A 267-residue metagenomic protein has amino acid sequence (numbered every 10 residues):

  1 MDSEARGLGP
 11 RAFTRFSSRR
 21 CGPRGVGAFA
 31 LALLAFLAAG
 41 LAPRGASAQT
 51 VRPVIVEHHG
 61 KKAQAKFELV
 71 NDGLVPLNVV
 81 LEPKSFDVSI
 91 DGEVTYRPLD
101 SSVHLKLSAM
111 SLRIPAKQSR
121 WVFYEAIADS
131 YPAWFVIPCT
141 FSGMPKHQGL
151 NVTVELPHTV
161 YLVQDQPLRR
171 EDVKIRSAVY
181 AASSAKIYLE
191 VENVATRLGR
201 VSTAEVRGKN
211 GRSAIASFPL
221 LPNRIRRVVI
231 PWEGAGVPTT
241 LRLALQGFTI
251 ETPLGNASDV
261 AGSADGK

Functional and structural regions predicted by a protein language model:
A28-G40: Bacterial N-terminal signal peptides
A42-A48: Sec/Tat signal peptide C-region and signal peptidase I cleavage site
A48-V75, S111, R169-S184, S217: Beta-sheet-dominated interaction scaffolds and their linkers
T50, G73-S119: Surface-exposed binding patches on compact interaction domains or structured appendages
H59-K66, R120, Y131-P138, S183-I187: Short, solvent-exposed loop/turn segments enriched in Ser/Thr/Gly
L69-G73, E190-A195: Asparagine-centered strand-capping/turn motif at beta-strand->loop junctions
L99-S130, G211-G236: Intrinsically disordered, low-complexity Pro/Gly/Ser/Thr-rich segments with frequent PxxP/GP/PP motifs and embedded
I127-P167, V237-K267: Terminal connector regions
